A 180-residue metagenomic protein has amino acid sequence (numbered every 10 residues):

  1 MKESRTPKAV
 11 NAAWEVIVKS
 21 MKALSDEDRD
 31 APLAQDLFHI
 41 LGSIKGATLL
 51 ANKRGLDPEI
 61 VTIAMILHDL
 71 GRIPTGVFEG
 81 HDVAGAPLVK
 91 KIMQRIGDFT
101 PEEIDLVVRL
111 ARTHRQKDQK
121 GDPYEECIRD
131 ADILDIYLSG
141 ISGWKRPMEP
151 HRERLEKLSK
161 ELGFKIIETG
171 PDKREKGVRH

Functional and structural regions predicted by a protein language model:
M1-A12, D28-G55, L67, R95 (+1 more regions): Divalent metal-dependent phosphate-bond-processing catalytic cores, especially two-metal-ion Mg2+/Mn2+ enzymes that act
V18-D30: Generic N-terminal amphipathic, Lys/Arg-enriched alpha-helix
L33, T75, E79, G97: Short gly/ser-rich anion-binding loops that grip negatively charged ligand groups
S43-A47, G80-I96: An active-site-proximal "capping" alpha-helix that borders the catalytic cofactor pocket
G55-I63, G97-A111, Y124: Acidic/histidine metal-binding catalytic segments
P58-G76, H81, G85, V108-R115: His-Asp-centered metal-binding catalytic motifs of divalent-metal-dependent phosphohydrolases/nucleases
